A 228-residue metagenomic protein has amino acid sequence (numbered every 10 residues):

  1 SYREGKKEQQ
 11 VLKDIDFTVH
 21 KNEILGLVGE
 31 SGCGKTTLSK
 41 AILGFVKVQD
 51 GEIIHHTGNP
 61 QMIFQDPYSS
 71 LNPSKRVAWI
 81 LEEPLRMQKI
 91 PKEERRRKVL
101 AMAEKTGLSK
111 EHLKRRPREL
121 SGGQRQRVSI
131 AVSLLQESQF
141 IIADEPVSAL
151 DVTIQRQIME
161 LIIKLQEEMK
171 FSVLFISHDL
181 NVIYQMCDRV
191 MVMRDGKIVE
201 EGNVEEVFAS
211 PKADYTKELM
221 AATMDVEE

Functional and structural regions predicted by a protein language model:
V28-E30: The feature captures the beta-strand-to-loop junction immediately N-terminal to the Walker
E93-E111, M220-A221: Conserved ABC ATPase "signature" region
R116-L120, Q124: Conserved ABC ATPase signature
I183-Q185: A short, surface-exposed alpha-helical micro-motif characterized by mixed small hydrophobic and charged/polar residues
E201-G202, S210: ABC ATPase "signature
